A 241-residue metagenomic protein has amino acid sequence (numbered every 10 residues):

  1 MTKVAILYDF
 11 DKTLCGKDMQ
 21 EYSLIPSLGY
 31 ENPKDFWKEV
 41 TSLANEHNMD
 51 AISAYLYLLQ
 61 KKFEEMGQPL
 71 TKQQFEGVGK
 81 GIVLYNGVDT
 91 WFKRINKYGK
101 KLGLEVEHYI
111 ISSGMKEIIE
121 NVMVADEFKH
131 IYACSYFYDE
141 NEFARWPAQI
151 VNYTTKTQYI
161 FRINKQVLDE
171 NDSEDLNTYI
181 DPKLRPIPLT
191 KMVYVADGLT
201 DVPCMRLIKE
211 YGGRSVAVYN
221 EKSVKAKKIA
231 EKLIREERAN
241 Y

Functional and structural regions predicted by a protein language model:
M1-E140, E237-N240: Alpha-helical substrate-recognition element adjacent to the catalytic core
G79-Y109, S113-Y241: C-terminal cap/substrate-recognition subdomain and adjoining C-terminal extension of metal-dependent phosphatase-like
